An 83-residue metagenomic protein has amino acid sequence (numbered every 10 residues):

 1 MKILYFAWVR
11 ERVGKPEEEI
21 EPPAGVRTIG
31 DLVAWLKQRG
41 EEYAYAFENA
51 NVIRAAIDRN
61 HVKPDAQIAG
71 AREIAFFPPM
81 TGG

Functional and structural regions predicted by a protein language model:
M1-G82: Ubiquitin-like/PB1-type beta-grasp interaction modules and other compact soluble beta-rich domains
